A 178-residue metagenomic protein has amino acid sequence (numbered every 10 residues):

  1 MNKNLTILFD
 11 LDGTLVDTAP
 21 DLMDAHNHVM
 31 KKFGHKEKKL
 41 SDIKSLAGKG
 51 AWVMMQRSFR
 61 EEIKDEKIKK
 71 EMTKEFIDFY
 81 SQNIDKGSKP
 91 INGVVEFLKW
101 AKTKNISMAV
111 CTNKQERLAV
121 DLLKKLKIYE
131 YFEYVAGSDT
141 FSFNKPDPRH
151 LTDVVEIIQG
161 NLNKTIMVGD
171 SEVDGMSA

Functional and structural regions predicted by a protein language model:
N2-K3, S81-V110, E116-V120, K145-P148 (+1 more regions): Short, acidic loop-to-helix structural element flanking the phosphoryl-transfer center in phosphate-processing enzymes
N2-V95, R117: N-terminal helical cap/lid subdomain that shapes the substrate entry/recognition surface in HAD-like hydrolases
I7, D42-S45, F76, G93 (+5 more regions): Residue-level recognition of specific faces of alpha-helices
L8-D10, C111, V168: Generic enzyme active-site microenvironment
K86-K89, Q115-S177: Substrate-recognition "cap/lid" segment bordering the active-site pocket of phosphatases
